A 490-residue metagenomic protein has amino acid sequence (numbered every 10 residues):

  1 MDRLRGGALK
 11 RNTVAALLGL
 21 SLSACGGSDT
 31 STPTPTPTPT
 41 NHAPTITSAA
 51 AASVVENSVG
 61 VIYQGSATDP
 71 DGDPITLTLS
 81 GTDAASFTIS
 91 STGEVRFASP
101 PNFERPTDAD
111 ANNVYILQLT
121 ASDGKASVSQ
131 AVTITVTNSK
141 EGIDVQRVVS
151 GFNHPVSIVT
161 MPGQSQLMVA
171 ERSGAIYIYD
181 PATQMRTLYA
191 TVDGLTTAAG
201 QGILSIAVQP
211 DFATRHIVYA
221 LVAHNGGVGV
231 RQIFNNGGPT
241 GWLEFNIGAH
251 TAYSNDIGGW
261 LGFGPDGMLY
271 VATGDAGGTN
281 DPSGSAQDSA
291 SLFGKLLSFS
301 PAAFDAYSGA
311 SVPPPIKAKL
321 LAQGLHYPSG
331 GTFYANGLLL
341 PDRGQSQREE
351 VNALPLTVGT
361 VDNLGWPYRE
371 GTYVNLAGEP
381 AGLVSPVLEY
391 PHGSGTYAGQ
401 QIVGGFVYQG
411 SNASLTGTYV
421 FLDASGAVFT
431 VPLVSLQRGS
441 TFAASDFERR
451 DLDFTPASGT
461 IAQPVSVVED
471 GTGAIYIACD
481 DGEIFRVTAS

Functional and structural regions predicted by a protein language model:
D2-V14: Bacterial N-terminal signal peptides that target proteins for export
A15-T45: Bacterial Sec-dependent N-terminal signal peptides
G26-S28, A52-G60, G65-T68, G72-P74 (+1 more regions): Acidic, turn/loop-rich segments in luminal/extracellular domains of secretory-pathway and cell-surface proteins
P39-A43, T135-I143: Extracellular interdomain linker/stem segments of modular secreted and single-pass surface proteins
A84, E141-F152, T191-G202, W242-I257 (+3 more regions): Gly/Pro-rich loop segments of beta-rich domains
K140-N280, F333, G337-G344, A398-R438 (+1 more regions): Acidic, Gly/Ser/Thr-rich repeat motifs that build Ca2+-stabilized beta-propeller blades
S173, Q201-I203, D275-R450, A462: Beta-propeller domain segments
P464-S466: Repeated scaffold domains used in trafficking and secretory/extracellular systems, primarily beta-propellers
